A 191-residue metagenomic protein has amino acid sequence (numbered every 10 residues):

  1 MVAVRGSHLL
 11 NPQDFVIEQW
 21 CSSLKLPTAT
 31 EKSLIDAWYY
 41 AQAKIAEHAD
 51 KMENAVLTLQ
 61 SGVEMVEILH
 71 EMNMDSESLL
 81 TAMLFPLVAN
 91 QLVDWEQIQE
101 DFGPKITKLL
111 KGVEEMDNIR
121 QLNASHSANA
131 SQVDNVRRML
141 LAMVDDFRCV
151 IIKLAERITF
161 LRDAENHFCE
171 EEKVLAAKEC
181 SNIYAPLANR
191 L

Functional and structural regions predicted by a protein language model:
M1-L191: Active-site helical microenvironments for divalent-metal-assisted chemistry
